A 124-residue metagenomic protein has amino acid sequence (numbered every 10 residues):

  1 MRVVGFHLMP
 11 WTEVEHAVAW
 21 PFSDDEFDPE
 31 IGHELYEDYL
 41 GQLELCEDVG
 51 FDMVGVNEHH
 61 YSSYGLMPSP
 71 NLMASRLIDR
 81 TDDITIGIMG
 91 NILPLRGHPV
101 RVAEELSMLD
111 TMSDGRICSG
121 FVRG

Functional and structural regions predicted by a protein language model:
M1-T81, T85-I86: N-terminal beta1-alpha1-beta2 module of alpha/beta enzyme domains
L8-P10, H59, N91-L93, V122-G124: Active-site beta-loop-alpha junctions enriched in small/polar residues
H33-D38, P94-M108: Glycine-rich anion/phosphate-binding loops
G55, C118-G120: Conserved beta-strand positions in the central sheet of alpha/beta enzyme cores
S63-L66, N91-G97: Glycine-rich "substrate-gating" loop/helix at the edge of Rossmann-like oxidoreductase active sites
I84-G90, C118: A short, small-residue-rich loop immediately preceding and capping a beta-strand
M112-D114: Hydrophobic or amphipathic alpha-helical targeting/insertion segments
